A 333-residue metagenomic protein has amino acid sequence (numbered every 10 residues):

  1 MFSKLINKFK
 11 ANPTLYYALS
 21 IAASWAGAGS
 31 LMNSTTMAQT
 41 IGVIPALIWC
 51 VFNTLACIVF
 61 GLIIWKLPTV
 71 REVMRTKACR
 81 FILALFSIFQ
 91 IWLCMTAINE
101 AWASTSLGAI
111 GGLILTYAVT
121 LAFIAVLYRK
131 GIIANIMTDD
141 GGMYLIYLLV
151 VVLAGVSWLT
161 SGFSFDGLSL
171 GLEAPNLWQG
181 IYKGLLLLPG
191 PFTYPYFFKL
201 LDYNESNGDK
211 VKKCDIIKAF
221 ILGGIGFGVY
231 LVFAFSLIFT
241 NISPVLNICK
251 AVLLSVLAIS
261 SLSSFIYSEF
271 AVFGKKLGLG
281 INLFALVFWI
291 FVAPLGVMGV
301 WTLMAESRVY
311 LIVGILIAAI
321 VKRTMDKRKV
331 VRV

Functional and structural regions predicted by a protein language model:
M1-M32, T120-M137, M143-L145, L149-L153 (+5 more regions): Membrane-interface "cap" regions at the ends of multi-pass membrane proteins
K8-E72, L185-G190, F197-L257, V287-F291: Membrane-interface helix-loop-helix modules in multi-pass membrane proteins
Y17-I21, T76-F86, G142-V156, L222-V229 (+3 more regions): Small-residue-rich segments of transmembrane alpha-helices in multi-pass membrane proteins, especially helix faces
A23, I48-K130, L186-L187, K250-S264 (+2 more regions): Helix-loop-helix module between adjacent transmembrane segments
A28-T40, I44, L67, Q90-T105 (+4 more regions): Transmembrane helix-loop junctions in multi-pass membrane proteins
R75-F81, I88, I114, G226 (+4 more regions): Loop-to-transmembrane helix boundary motifs in multi-pass membrane proteins
I88-L115, A122-A134, G141-L172, L188-P191 (+2 more regions): Hydrophobic alpha-helical segments and their helix-loop junctions in multi-pass secondary transporters
I146-A154, A258-F265, I281-A285, A305-V331: Hydrophobic alpha-helical segments of multi-pass membrane transport proteins
